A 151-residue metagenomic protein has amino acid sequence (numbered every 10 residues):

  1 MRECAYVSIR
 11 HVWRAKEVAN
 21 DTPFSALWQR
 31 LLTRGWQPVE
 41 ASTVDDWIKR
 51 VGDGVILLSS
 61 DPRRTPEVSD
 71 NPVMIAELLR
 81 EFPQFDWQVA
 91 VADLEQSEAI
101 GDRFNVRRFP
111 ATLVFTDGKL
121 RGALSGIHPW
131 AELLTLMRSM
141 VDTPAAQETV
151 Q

Functional and structural regions predicted by a protein language model:
C4-G52, D142-Q151: N-terminal leader/targeting and pre-domain segments
T43-E81: Local sequence-structure signature of Cys/Sec-based thiol-disulfide redox active-site neighborhoods
D45, E98-G101: Short hydrophobic/charged patches on amphipathic alpha-helices used for structural packing and interfaces
G52-D53, F104-T116: Structural micro-motif
S60, A76-E98: Thiol-based oxidoreductase modules, predominantly thioredoxin-like and allied folds used for disulfide exchange
V91-D93, S97, F109-P110, S125-G126: Glycine- and small hydrophobic-enriched segments that form the cores of compact globular domains
F115-T149: Non-catalytic, surface beta->alpha helical segment in thiol-disulfide oxidoreductase systems
